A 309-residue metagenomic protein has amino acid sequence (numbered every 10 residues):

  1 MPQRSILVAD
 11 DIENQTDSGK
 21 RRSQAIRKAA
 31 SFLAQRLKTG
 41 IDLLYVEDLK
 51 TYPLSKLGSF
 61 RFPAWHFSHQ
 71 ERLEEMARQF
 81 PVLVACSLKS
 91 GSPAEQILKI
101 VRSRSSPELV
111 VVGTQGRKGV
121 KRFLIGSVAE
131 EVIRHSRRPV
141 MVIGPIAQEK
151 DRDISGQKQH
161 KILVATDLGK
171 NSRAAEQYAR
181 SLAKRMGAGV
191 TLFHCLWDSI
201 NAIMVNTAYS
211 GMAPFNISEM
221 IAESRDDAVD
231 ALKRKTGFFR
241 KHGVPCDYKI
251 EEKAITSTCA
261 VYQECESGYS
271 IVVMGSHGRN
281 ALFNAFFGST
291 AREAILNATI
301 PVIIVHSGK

Functional and structural regions predicted by a protein language model:
M1-F60, Q157-P214, R240-D247, Y269: Small/aliphatic-rich secondary-structure junction motif
M1-P2, D48, S59-R61, A77-V110 (+2 more regions): Structural beta-alpha unit
P2-S5, A25-K28, F32, R36 (+2 more regions): Gly/Ser-rich helix-loop-strand patches that form or flank binding pockets for ribonucleotide-derived cofactors
R22-I26, H69, V128, A175 (+2 more regions): Hydrophobic alpha-helical membrane-association signature
D42-L44, A85-K89, M141, T191-F193 (+2 more regions): General small-molecule cofactor/ligand-binding pocket signal
F60-E71, A213-D230: A short acidic, glycine-rich active-site loop that binds or catalyzes chemistry on phosphate/adenosine moieties
Q70, E74-A77, L232-G237: A conserved short alpha-helical segment within the catalytic HATPase_c
